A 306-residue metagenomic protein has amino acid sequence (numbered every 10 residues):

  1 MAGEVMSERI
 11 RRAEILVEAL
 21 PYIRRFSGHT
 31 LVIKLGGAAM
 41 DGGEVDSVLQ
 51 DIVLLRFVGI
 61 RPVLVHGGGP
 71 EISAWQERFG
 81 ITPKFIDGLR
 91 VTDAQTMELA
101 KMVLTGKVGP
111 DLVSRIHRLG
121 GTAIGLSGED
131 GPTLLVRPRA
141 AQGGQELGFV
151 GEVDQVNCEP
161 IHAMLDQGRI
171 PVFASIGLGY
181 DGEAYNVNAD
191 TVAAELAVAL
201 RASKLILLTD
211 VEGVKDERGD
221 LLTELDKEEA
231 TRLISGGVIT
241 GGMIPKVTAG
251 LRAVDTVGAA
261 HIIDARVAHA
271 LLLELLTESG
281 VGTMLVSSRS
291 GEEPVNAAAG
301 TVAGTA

Functional and structural regions predicted by a protein language model:
A2-A306: C-terminal catalytic "cap/lid" subdomain
